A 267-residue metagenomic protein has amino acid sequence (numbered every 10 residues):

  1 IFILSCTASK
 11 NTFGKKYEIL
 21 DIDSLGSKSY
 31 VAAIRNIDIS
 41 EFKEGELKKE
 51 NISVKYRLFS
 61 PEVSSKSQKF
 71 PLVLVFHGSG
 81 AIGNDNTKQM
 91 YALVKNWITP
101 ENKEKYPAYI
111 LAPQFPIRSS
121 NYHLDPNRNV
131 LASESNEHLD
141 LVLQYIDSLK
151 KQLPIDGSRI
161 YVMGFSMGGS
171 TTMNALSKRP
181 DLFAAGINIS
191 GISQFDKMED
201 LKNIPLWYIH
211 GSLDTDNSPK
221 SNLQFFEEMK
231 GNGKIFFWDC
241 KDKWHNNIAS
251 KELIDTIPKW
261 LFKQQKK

Functional and structural regions predicted by a protein language model:
C6-L72, S170, L223-F226, G233-I235 (+2 more regions): A domain-start/cap signature at the N-terminus of enzymes
S65-S67, H123-F165: Gly/Ser-rich "nucleophile elbow"/oxyanion-hole loop immediately N-terminal to the catalytic nucleophile in hydrolases
Q68-F70, N84-K88, N121-D125, N174-A175 (+4 more regions): Short, solvent-exposed loop/turn and secondary-structure capping segments
F76-G78, H210: The conserved beta1-alpha1 loop
S79-L139: Active-site machinery of serine-nucleophile hydrolases
Y106, L201-L206: Short, proline-enriched alpha-helix->beta-strand connector loops that line the catalytic pocket of alpha/beta-hydrolase
D147-Q152, S158-K202: Primarily recognizes the serine-hydrolase "nucleophile elbow" in alpha/beta-hydrolase and SGNH/GDSL folds
I189, D196-K197, P205-I209, L213-K267: C-terminal catalytic histidine-bearing segment of alpha/beta-hydrolase fold enzymes
